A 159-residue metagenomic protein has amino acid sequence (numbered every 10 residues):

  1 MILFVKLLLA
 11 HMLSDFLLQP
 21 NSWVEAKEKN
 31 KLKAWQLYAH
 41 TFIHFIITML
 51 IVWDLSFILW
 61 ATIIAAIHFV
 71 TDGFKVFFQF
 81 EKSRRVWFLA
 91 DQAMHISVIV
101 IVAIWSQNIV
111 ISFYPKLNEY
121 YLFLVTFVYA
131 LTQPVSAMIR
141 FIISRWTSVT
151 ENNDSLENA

Functional and structural regions predicted by a protein language model:
M1-V5, I46-A61, A103-F123: Helix-coil boundary and interhelical linker segments in multi-pass alpha-helical membrane proteins
I2-N21, T71-G73, L122-S136: Hydrophobic, membrane-facing alpha-helical anchors
L7, H11, Q36-H40, W60 (+4 more regions): Alpha-helical transmembrane segments of multi-pass membrane proteins, especially transporters and channels
L13, L17, I47-I51, I67-F78 (+2 more regions): Alpha-helical membrane-inserting segments
F16-N30, T71, K75-Q79, V135-A159: Cytosolic, membrane-interface loops and tails of multi-pass inner-membrane proteins
K31-L55, T62, F88-A103: Multi-pass membrane catalytic core of lipid/isoprenoid biosynthesis enzymes
V70-A93: Membrane-interface helix-loop-helix junctions at boundaries between adjacent transmembrane segments
A90-Q107, E119-R140: Alpha-helical transmembrane segments of multi-pass integral membrane proteins
